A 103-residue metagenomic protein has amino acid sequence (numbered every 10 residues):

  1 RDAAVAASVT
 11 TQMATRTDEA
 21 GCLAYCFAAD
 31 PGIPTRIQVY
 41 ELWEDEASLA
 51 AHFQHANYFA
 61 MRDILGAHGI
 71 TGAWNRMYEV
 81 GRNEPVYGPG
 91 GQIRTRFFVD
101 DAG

Functional and structural regions predicted by a protein language model:
R1-V5: Short, surface-exposed ligand-recognition loops at beta-strand->loop->(often short) alpha-helix junctions that present
T10-L23, L42-M77: An amphipathic, aromatic/His-enriched active-site/gating alpha helix that lines ligand/cofactor pockets
C26-T35, M61-G103: Glycine-rich beta-strand-turn "strand-cap" elements at beta-sheet edges
A28, Y40-L42: Short hydrophobic/aromatic beta-strand micro-patches that form the beta-sheet surface supporting nucleotide- or nucleic
T35-Q38, L49: Intrinsic low-complexity/disordered segments
